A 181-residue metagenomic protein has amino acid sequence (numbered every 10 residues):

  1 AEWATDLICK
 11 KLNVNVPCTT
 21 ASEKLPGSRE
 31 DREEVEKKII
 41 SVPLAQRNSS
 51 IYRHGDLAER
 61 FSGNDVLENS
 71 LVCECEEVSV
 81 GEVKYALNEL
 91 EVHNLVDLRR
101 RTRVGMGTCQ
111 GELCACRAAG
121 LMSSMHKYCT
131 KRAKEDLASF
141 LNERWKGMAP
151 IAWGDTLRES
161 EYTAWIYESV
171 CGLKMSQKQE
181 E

Functional and structural regions predicted by a protein language model:
A1-E181: Helix-rich C-terminal "cap"/substrate-channel and partner-interaction subdomain that packs against the flavin-binding
